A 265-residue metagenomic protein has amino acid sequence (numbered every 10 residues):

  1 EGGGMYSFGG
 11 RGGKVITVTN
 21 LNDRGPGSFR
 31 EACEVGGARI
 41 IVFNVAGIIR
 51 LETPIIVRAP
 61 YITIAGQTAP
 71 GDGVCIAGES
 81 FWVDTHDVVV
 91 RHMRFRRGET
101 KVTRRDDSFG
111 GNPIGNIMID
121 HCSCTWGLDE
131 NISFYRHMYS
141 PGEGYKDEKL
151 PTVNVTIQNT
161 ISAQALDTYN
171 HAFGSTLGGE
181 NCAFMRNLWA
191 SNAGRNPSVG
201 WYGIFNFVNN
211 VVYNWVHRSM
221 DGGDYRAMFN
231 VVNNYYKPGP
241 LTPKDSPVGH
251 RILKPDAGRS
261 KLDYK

Functional and structural regions predicted by a protein language model:
E1-I41: Acidic Gly/Asp/Thr-rich repetitive segments characteristic of extracellular carbohydrate-active and adhesion proteins
N22-D23, A46-I48, T68-G71, G239-T242: Acidic glycine-/aspartate-rich tracts in secreted/extracellular proteins
R30-G37, I48-A65, V74-R91, R97-I114: Extracellular beta-strand-rich solenoid/capping regions of secreted or surface-exposed proteins that bind or remodel
Y61, G66, H86-R97, P113-E130 (+5 more regions): Right-handed parallel beta-helix
N187, N210, D221, H250-A257: Secretory-pathway low-complexity, repetitive Gly/Ala/Ser/Pro-rich segments with frequent Tyr
P240-K265: Long, ordered, amphipathic alpha-helical scaffolds
